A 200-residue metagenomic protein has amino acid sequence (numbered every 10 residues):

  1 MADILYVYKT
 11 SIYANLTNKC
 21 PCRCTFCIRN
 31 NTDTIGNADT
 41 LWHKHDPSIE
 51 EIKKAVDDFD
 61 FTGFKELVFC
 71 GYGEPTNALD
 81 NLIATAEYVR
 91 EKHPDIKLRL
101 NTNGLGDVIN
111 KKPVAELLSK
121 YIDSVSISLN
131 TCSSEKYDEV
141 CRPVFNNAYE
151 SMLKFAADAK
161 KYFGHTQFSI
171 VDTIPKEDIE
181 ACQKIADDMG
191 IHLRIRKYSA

Functional and structural regions predicted by a protein language model:
M1, K54-V56, K111-A115: A generic local structural motif
A2-S48: Canonical Radical SAM [4Fe-4S] cluster-binding loop centered on the CxxxCxxC motif and its immediate flanking residues
A14, L67-F69, Y137: Generic structural signal for conserved hydrophobic packing positions in ordered secondary structure
N30-V68, D80: Conserved alpha-helical substructure of the radical SAM core
L67-C70, R99-N101: Extended hydrophobic secondary-structure segments that form protein cores and membrane-embedded regions
G73: Short, charge-patterned binding micro-sites
T76-A200: Conserved AdoMet/S-adenosylmethionine-binding subsite of the radical SAM
